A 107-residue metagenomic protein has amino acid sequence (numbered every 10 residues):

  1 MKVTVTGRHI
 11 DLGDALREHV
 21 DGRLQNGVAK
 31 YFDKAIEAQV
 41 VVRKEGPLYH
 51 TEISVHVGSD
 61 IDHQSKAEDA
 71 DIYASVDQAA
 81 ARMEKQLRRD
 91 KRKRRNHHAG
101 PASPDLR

Functional and structural regions predicted by a protein language model:
M1-R107: N-terminal, polar/charged subdomain of small-to-medium soluble alpha/beta proteins
